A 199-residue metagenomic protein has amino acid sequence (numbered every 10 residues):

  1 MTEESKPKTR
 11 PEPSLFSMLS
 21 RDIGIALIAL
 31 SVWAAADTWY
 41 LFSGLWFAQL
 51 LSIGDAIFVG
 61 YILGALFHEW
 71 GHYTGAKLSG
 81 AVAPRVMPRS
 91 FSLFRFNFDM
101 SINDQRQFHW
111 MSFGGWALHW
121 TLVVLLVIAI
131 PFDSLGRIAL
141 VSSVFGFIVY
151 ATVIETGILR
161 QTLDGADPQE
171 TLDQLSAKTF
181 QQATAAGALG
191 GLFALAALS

Functional and structural regions predicted by a protein language model:
T2-S199: Hydrophobic transmembrane alpha-helices and their immediate loop junctions in multi-pass integral membrane proteins
